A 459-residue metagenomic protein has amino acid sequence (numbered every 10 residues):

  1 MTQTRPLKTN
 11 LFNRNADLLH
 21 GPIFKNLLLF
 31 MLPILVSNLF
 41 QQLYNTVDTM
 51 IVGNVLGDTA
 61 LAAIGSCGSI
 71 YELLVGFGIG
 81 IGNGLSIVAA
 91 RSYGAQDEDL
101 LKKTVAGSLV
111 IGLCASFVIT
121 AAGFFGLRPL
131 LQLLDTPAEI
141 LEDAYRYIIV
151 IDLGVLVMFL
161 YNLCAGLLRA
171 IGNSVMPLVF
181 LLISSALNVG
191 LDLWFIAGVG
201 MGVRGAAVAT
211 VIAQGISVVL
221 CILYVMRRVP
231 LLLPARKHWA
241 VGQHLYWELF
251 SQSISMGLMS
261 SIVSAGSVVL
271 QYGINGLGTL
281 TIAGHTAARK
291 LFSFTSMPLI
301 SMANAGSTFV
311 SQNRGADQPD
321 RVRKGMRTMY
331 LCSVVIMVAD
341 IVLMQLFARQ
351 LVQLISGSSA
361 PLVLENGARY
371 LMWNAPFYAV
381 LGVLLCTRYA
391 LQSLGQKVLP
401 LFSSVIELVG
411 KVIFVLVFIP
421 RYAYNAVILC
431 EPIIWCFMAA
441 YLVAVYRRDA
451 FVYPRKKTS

Functional and structural regions predicted by a protein language model:
M1-M31, A89-L156, G198-I254, V310-F377 (+1 more regions): Short alpha-helical transmembrane segments in multi-pass integral membrane proteins
H20, F24-L43, V47, I70-F77 (+7 more regions): Residue-level signal for short hydrophobic patches within transmembrane helices of multi-pass membrane transporters
L29-D48, V150, Y161, S184 (+4 more regions): Transmembrane helical elements of multi-pass membrane transporters/channels
L39, L43-A62, L131-A138, W194-M201 (+5 more regions): Helix-terminus/linker motif at the lipid-water interface of multi-pass membrane proteins
D58-S69, A144, I148, A207 (+2 more regions): Small-residue hotspots at the loop-to-helix junctions and early N-terminal turns of transmembrane alpha-helices
L61-A121, M158-P177, H285-A348, L381-G395 (+1 more regions): Small-residue-rich hydrophobic transmembrane alpha-helices
G82, I151-R169, P177-S185, A206-V219 (+4 more regions): Short runs within selected transmembrane alpha-helices of multi-pass transporters and secretion channels
G123, G166, D192, C221-V225 (+6 more regions): Structural signal for membrane-spanning alpha-helices in multi-pass inner-membrane proteins, emphasizing helix cores
